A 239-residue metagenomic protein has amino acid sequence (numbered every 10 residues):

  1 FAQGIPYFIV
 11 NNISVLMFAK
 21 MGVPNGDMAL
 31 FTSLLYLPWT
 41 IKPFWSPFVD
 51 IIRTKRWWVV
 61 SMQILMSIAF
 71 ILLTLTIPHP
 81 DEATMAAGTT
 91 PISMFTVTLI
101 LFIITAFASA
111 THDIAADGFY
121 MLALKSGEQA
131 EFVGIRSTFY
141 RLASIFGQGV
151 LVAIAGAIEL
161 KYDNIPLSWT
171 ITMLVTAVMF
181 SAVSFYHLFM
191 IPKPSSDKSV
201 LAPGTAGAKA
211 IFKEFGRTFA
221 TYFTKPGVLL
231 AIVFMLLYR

Functional and structural regions predicted by a protein language model:
F1-W39, V228-R239: Helix-loop boundary and gating motifs at the non-cytosolic
Q3, L35, W39, T105 (+1 more regions): Structural signature of transmembrane alpha-helices in multi-pass secondary transporters
G4, F8, M94, A106-I114: Small-residue-rich segments within alpha-helical transmembrane domains of MFS-like 12-TM solute carriers
S14, F107-K125: Intracellular juxtamembrane helix-capping segments at the cytosolic ends of symmetry-related transmembrane helices
M28-I51, I64, I68, Q148: Central cavity-lining transmembrane alpha-helices of secondary-active solute carriers, predominantly the Major
W57-L73: Structural signature of the two symmetry-related core transmembrane helices
I77, A83-P91, F95-L99, T111 (+1 more regions): Intracellular loop-helix junctions on the cytosolic face of multi-pass helical membrane proteins
